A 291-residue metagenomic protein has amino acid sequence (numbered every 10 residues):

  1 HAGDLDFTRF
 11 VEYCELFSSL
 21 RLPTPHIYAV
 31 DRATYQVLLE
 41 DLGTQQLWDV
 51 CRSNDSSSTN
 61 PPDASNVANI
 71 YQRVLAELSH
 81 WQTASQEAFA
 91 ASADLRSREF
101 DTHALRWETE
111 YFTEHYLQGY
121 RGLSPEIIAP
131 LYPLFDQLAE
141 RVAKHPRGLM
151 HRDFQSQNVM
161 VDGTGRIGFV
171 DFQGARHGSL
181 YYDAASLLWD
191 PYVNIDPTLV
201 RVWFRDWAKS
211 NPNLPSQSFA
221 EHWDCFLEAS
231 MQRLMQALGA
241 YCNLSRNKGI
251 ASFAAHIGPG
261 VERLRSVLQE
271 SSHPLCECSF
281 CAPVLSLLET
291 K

Functional and structural regions predicted by a protein language model:
H1-W107, Y111, Q118, K144: ATP-binding pocket architecture of kinase catalytic cores
F10, V67-V74, L105, I128-L131 (+3 more regions): Hydrophobic packing residues in well-ordered alpha-helices of helical domains and bundles
D63, V67, S124-I127, D224-L227 (+3 more regions): Residue-level recognition of alpha-helical structural elements
W81, F135-A184, P191-T198: Active-site acidic catalytic loop and adjacent metal/ATP-binding pocket of ATP-dependent phosphoryl transfer enzymes
L95-L138, D206: Active-site catalytic-loop/activation-segment of kinase and kinase-like phosphoryl-transfer enzymes
S97-F100, Q217-S230, A255: All-alpha amphipathic helical-bundle segments outside canonical DNA-binding/catalytic cores that form hydrophobic
E110-Y120, L180-S216, E228-K248, P259-L268: Active-site activation/catalytic loop segments of kinase-like enzymes and analogous catalytic loops in related
G239-K291: ATP/Mg2+ or Mg2+-diphosphate-binding catalytic cores that bind nucleotide phosphates or diphosphates via glycine-rich
